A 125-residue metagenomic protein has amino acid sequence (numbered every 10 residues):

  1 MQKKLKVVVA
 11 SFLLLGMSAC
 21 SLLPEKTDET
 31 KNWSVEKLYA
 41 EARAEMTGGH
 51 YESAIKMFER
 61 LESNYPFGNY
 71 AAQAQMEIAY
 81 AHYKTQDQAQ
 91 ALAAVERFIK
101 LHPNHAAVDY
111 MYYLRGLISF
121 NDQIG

Functional and structural regions predicted by a protein language model:
Q2-V8, G16-G125: Acidic, polar-rich low-complexity tracts and alpha-helical solenoid repeat scaffolds
